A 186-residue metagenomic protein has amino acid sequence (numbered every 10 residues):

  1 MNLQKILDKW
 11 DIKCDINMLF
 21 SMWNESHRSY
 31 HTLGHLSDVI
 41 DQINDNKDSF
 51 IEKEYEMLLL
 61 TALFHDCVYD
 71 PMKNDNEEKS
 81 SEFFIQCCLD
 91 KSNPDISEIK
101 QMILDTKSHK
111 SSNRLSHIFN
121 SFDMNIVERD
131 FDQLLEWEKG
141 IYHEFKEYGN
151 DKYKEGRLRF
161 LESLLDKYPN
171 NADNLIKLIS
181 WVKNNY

Functional and structural regions predicted by a protein language model:
M1-S21, E25-L36: Conserved N-terminal diphosphate/IPP-binding helix and adjacent helical/loop segment of trans-prenyltransferase domains
K5-I6, N24-H31, D41-I51, F64 (+1 more regions): Divalent metal-dependent phosphate-bond-processing catalytic cores, especially two-metal-ion Mg2+/Mn2+ enzymes that act
D15, I51-L58, K91-D105: Acidic/histidine metal-binding catalytic segments
H27-Y30, P71-D75: Short coil/turn segments at secondary-structure boundaries
V39, D75-D90: An active-site-proximal "capping" alpha-helix that borders the catalytic cofactor pocket
V39, Y55-P71, S80, Q101-K107: His-Asp-centered metal-binding catalytic motifs of divalent-metal-dependent phosphohydrolases/nucleases
F50, D70-N74, K91, K110: Amphipathic alpha-helical interaction segments
